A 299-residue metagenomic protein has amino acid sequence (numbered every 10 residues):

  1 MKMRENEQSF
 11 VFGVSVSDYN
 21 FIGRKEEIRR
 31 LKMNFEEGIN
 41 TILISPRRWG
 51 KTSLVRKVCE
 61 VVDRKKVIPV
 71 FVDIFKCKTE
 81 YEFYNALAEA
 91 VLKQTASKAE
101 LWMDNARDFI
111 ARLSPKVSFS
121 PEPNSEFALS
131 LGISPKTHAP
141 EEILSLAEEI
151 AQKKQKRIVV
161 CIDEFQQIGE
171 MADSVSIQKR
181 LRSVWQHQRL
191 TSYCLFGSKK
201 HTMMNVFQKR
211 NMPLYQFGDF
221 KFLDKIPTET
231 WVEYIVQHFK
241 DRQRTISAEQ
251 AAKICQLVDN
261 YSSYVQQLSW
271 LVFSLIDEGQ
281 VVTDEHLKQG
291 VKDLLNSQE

Functional and structural regions predicted by a protein language model:
M1-T41, P46, K292: A short, basic N-terminal segment
R24, T52, Y261: Short, conserved phosphate/pyrophosphate- and ester-handling motifs at nucleotide-, phospho-/glycolipid
N40, I44-W49, S53-V159, T191: P-loop NTPase nucleotide-binding core
Y81-A88, T228-V236: An amphipathic alpha-helix signature
S130-K200, Q208: Conserved Walker B catalytic segment
K200-G218: Short regulatory helix/loop adjacent to the ATP-binding pocket of P-loop NTPases
D219-T230: Conserved AAA+ ATPase "SRH/arginine-finger" region at the nucleotide-binding site
V232-Q298: Amphipathic alpha-helical "lid/sensor" segments that cap RecA-like P-loop NTPase cores
